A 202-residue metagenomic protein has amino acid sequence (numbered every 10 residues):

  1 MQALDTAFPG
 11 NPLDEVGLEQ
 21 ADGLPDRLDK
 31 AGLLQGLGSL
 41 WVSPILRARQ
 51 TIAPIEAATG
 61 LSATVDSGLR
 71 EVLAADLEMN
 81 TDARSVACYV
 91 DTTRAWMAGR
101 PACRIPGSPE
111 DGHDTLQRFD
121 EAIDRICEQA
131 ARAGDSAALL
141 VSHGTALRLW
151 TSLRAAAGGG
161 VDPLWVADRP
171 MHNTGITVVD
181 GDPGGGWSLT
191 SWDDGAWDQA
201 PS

Functional and structural regions predicted by a protein language model:
M1-G38, L46, A53, A57-L61 (+3 more regions): An N-terminal RHG(E/S)-centered segment typical of histidine phosphatases
Q20-L24, A48-T51, T115-I126: Alpha-helical packing segments of well-folded alpha/beta enzyme cores
R27, P54, A58, R125 (+2 more regions): Active-site catalytic microenvironments for nucleophilic, acid-base chemistry
A31-G36, I126-S136: Glycine-rich phosphate-binding loop signature in dinucleotide/nucleotide-binding domains
Q35-P44, A137-V141: Short glycine-rich phosphate-binding loop at a beta-alpha junction
L46, G144-T145: Alpha-helix/helix-capping structural signal
E56-E121, D193: Phosphate-handling substructures
V72-R84, E128-G134, S152-S202: Acidic, low-complexity terminal tails and accessory targeting/binding regions of phosphate-metabolizing enzymes
